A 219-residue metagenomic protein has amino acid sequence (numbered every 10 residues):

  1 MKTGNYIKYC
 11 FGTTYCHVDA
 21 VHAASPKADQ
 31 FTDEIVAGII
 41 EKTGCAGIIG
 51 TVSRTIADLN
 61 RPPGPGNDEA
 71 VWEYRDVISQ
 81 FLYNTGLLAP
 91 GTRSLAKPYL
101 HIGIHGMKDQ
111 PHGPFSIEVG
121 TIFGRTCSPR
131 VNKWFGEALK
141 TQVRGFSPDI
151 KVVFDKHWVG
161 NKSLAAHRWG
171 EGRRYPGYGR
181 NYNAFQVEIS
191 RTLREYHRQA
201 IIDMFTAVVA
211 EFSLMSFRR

Functional and structural regions predicted by a protein language model:
M1-R219: N-terminal catalytic or cofactor-binding beta/alpha core of small enzyme domains
